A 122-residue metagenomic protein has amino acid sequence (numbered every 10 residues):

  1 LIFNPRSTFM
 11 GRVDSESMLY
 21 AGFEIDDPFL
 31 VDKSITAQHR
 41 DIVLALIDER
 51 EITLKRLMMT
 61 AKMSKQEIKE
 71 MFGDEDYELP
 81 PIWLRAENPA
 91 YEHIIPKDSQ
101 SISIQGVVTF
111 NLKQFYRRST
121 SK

Functional and structural regions predicted by a protein language model:
F3-K122: Acidic/glycine-rich C-terminal interaction modules and beta/coil loop segments that lie outside canonical DNA-binding
